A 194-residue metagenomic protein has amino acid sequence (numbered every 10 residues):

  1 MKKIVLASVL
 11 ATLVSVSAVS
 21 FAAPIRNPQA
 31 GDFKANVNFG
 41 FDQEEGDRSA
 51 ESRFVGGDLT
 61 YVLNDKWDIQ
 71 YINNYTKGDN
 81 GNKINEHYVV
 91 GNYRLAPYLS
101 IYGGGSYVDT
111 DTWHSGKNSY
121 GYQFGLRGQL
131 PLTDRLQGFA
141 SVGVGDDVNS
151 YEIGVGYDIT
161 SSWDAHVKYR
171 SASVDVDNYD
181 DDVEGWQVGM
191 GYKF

Functional and structural regions predicted by a protein language model:
M1-A22: Gram-negative bacterial Sec-dependent N-terminal signal peptides
S20-K77: Short glycine/proline- and aromatic-enriched beta-strand/turn motifs that initiate or cap beta-hairpins
F33, D65-Y71, P97-G103, L132-G138 (+2 more regions): Repeated loop/turn-to-beta-strand initiation elements of outer-membrane beta-barrel proteins
N36, G56-T60, Y88, Q123-G125 (+2 more regions): Membrane-embedded beta-strand positions in outer-membrane beta-barrel channels/transporters
F39-E45, L63-D65, N73-K77, G105-D111 (+4 more regions): Transmembrane beta-strands of outer-membrane beta-barrel pores
E44-R53, T76-I84, T112-Y122, V142-I153 (+1 more regions): Solvent-exposed loop/turn segments connecting transmembrane beta-strands in outer-membrane beta-barrel proteins
T60-V62, N92-A96, Q129-P131, G156-D158 (+1 more regions): Structural signature of outer-membrane beta-barrel channels/translocons
F124, L130, Y157-D164, D181-F194: Outer-membrane beta-barrel "beta-signal"
